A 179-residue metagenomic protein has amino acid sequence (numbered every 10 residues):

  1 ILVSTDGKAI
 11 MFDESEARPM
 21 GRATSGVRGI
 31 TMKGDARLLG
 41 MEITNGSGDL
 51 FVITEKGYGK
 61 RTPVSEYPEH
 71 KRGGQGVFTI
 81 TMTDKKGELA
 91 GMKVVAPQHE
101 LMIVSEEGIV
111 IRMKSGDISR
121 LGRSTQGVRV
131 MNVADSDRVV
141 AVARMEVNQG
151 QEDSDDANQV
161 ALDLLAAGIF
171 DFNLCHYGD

Functional and structural regions predicted by a protein language model:
I1-A166: Short, structured "edge-of-domain" segments at secondary-structure transitions
V160, L165-D179: N-terminal low-complexity segments that are often proline-rich with Ser/Thr-Pro
